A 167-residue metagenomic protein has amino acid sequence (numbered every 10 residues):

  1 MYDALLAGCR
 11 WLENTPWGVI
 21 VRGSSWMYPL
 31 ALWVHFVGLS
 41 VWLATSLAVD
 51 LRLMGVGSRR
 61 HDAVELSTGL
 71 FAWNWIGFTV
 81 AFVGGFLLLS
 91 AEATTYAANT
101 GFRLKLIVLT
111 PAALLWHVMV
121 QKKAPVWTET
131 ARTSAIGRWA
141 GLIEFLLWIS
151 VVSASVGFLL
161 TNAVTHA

Functional and structural regions predicted by a protein language model:
M1-A167: Polytopic transmembrane helical bundles with strong interfacial aromatic enrichment
